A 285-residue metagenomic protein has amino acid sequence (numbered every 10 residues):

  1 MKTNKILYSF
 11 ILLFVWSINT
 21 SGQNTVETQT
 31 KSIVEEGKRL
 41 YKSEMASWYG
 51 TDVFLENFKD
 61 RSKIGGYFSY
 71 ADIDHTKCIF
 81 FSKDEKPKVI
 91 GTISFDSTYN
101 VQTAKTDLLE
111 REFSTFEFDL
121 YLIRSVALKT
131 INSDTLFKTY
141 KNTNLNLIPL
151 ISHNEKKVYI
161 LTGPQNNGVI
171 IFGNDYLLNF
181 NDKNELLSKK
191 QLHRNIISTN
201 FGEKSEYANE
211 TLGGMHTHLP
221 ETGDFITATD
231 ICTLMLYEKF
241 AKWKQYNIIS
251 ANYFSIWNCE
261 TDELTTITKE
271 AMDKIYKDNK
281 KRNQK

Functional and structural regions predicted by a protein language model:
M1-Q29: Bacterial Sec-dependent N-terminal signal peptides
Y8-F10, N166-G168, G202, L234: Short, flexible coil/linker segments at or flanking structured domains
N24-K105, S114, V126-N154, T199-K285: Active-site-proximal loop/helix of nucleotide/amide-processing enzymes and allied scaffolds
P87, V169-I170: Solvent-exposed loop/turn segments connecting transmembrane beta-strands in outer-membrane beta-barrel proteins
I90-D107, G173-S188: A short, surface-exposed beta-strand/turn
D119-Y121: Low-complexity, serine/threonine/proline-enriched polar segments
V158-L161: N-terminal, charge-rich interaction modules
P164-N167, G173-E206: Short helix-loop boundary/capping segments
